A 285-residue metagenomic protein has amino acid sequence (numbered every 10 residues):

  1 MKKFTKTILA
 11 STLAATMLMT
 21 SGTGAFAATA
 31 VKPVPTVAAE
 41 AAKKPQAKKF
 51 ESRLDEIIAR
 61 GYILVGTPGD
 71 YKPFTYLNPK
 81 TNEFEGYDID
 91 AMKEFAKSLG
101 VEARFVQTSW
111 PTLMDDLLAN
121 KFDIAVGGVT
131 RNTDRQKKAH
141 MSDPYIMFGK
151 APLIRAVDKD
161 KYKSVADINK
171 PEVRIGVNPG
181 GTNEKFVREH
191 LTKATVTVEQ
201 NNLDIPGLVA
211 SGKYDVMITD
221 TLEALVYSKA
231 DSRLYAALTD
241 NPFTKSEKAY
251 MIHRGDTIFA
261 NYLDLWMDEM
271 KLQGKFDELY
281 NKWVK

Functional and structural regions predicted by a protein language model:
P33, A41-S52, T182-E199, L238-D240 (+1 more regions): Ligand-binding clefts/hinges and TM-proximal coupling segments of bilobed small-molecule sensing domains
P45-G128: Extracytoplasmic small-molecule ligand-binding "clamshell" domains of the periplasmic binding protein/Venus flytrap
Y62-T67, E85, V165-G180: Short loop->beta-strand "edge-of-pocket" segments that line small-molecule binding or catalytic clefts across diverse
T75-T81, M92-V101, V165-A166, T182-Q200 (+3 more regions): Ligand-binding cleft/hinge of the Venus flytrap
K93, K97, E102-D167, A236 (+1 more regions): Acidic, polar ligand-binding/catalytic clefts
F105-D115, T197-S211, S246: Short helix-initiation/N-cap motifs at beta->coil->alpha
T112, V129-K137, F186-E189, L208-S211 (+1 more regions): A ligand-binding cleft/hinge motif common to bilobed small-molecule-binding domains
M147-I154, L225-D268, K285: Periplasmic-binding protein-like
